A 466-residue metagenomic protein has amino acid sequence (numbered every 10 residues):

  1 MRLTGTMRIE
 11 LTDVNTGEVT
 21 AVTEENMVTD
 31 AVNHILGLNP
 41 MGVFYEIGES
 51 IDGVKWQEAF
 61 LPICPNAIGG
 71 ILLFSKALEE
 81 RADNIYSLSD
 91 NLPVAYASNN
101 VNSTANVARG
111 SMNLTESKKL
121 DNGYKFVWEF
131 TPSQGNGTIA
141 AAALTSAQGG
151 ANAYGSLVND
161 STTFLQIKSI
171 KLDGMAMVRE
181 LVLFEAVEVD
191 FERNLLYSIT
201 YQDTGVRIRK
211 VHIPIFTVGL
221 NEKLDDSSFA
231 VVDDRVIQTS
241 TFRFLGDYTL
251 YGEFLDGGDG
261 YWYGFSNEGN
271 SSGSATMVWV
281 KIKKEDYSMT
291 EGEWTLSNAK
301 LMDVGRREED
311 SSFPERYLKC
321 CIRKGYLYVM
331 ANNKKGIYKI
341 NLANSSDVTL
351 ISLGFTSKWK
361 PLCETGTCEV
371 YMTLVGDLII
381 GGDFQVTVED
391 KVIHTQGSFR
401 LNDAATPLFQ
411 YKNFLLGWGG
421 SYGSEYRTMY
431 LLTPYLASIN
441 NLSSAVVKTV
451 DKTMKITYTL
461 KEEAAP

Functional and structural regions predicted by a protein language model:
M1-A140, T145-G257, Y261-W262, S266-Y287 (+3 more regions): Small cysteine-rich, disulfide-bonded extracellular modules of the LU/uPAR three-finger superfamily and closely related
Q385-V386: Long, charged, alpha-helical interaction scaffolds
